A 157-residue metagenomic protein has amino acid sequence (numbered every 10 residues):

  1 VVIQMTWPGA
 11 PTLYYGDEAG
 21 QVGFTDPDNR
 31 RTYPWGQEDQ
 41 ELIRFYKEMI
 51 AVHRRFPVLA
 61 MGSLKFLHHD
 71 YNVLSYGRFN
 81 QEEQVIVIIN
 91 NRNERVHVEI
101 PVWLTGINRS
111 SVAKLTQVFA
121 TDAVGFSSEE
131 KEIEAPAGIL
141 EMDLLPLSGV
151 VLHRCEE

Functional and structural regions predicted by a protein language model:
V1-Q4, Q21, Y71-N80, E141: Short, surface-exposed beta-strand/loop micro-motifs that present aromatic residues
V1-Q40: Aromatic/acidic polysaccharide-binding cleft in carbohydrate-active enzymes
Q4, G16-E18, M49, I86 (+1 more regions): Conserved, mostly hydrophobic/aromatic
Y33-H68: Aromatic- and carboxylate-lined catalytic core of secreted/periplasmic carbohydrate-active enzymes
L67-I107, V151: Carbohydrate-binding surface patches
W103-A123: Solvent-exposed beta-hairpin/edge-strand motifs
T116-A137: Solvent-exposed beta-strand/loop surfaces of large extracellular or lumenal domains
K131-E157: C-terminal beta-strand-rich structural cap/linker in extracellular carbohydrate-active enzymes
